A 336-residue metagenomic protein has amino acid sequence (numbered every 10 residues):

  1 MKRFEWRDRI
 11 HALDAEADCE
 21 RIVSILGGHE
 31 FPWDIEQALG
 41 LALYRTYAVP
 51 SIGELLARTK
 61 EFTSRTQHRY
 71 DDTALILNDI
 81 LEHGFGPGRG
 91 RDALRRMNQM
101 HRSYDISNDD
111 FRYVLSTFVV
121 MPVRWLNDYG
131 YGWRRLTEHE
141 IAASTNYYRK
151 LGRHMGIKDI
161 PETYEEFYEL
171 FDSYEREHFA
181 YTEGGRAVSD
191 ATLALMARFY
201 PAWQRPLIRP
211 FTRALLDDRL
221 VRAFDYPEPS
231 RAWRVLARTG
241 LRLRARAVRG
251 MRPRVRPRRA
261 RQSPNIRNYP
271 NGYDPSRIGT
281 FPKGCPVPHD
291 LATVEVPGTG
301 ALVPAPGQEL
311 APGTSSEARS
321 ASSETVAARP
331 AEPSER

Functional and structural regions predicted by a protein language model:
M1-R336: Mature, function-bearing regions of proteins
